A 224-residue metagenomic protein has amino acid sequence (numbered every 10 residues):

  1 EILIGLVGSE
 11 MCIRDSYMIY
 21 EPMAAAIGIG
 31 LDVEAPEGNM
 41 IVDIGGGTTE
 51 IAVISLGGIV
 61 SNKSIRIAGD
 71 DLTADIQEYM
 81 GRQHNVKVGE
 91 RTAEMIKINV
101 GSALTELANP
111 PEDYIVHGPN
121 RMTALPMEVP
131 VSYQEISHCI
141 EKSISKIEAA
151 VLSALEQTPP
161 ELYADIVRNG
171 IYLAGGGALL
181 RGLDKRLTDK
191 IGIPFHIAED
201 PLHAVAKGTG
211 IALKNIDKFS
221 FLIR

Functional and structural regions predicted by a protein language model:
E1-I13: Single conserved hydrophobic/aromatic residue that forms the stacking wall/gate of nucleotide- or nucleobase-binding
R14-M18, K185-I211, F219-R224: Conserved phosphate-binding/catalytic loops in two-lobed NTP-binding clefts
Y17-V42, G210-K214, K218: Conserved phosphate-binding catalytic cores of ATP/NTP-utilizing and phosphoryl-transfer enzymes
P22, C139-V167, A212-I216: Phosphate/ATP-binding catalytic cores across multiple sugar-kinase/actin-like superfamilies, primarily ASKHA
V33-S61, R181: Gly/Thr-rich phosphate-binding beta-strand-loop-beta motif of the actin/hexokinase/Hsp70
L56-E141: Phosphate-binding glycine-rich/basic clefts of nucleotide- and phosphate-handling proteins, predominantly
G89, A93, A108, I211-R224: Acidic, glycine/GT-rich loop-and beta-edge segments that sit at the periphery of enzyme/chaperone cores
Y163-L187: Glycine-rich phosphate-binding loops at beta-strand->alpha-helix junctions
